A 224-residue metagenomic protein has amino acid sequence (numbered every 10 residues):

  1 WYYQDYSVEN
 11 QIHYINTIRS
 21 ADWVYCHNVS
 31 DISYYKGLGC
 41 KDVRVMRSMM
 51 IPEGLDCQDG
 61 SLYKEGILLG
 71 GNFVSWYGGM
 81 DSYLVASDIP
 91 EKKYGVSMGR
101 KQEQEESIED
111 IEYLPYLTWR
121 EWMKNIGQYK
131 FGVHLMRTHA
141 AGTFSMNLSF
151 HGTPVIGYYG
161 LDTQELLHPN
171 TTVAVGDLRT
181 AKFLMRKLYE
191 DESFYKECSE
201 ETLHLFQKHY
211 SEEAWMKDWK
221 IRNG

Functional and structural regions predicted by a protein language model:
Q4-V24: Membrane-proximal helix-turn-helix segments that form the acceptor-binding/catalytic region of lipid-linked
D22-K36, C40-D56: Donor nucleotide-sugar binding/catalytic pocket of nucleotide-sugar-dependent glycosyltransferases
I51-W119: Conserved catalytic-core segment of nucleotide-activated headgroup transferases in glycan assembly
I111-I126, H139-A141: Conserved active-site histidine-acidic residue motif and adjacent donor-binding/catalytic loop of glycosyltransferases
M123, S145-H151, Q164: Short alpha-helical segment that forms part of, or immediately flanks, the ligand-binding pocket in carbohydrate-active
G127-A140, T153: Acidic donor-binding loop of glycosyltransferase active sites
P169-R179, K187-E192: Conserved acidic donor-binding segment of nucleotide-sugar-dependent glycosyltransferases
E190-N223: A charged, aromatic-enriched C-terminal amphipathic alpha-helix characteristic of glycosyltransferases across folds
